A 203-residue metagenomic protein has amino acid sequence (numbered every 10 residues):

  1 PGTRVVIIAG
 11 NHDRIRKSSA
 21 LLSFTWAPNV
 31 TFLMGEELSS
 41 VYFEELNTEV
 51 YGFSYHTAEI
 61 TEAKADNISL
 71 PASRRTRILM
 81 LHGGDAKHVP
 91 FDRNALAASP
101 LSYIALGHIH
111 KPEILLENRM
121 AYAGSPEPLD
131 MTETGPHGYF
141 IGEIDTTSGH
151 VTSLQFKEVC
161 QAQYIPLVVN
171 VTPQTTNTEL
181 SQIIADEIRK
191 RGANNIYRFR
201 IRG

Functional and structural regions predicted by a protein language model:
P1-E143: His/Asp/Glu-rich metal-coordinating catalytic cores of metallo-dependent phosphodiesterases/hydrolases acting on
G2, A98, S148, K190-A193: Alpha-helix termination/capping residues and helix-transition junctions
E37-L46, A123-E187, R198: Binuclear metal-dependent phosphoesterase catalytic core
S69-P71, A185-R191: Short, basic/hydrophobic alpha-helical segments
H82-G84, N170-T172, R202: Short strand-loop junctions, especially beta-strand C-caps/beta-turns that link beta-sheets to coils or alpha-helices
G192-G203: Short, glycine-/small-residue-enriched flexible loop/hinge segments at domain edges that mediate gating
